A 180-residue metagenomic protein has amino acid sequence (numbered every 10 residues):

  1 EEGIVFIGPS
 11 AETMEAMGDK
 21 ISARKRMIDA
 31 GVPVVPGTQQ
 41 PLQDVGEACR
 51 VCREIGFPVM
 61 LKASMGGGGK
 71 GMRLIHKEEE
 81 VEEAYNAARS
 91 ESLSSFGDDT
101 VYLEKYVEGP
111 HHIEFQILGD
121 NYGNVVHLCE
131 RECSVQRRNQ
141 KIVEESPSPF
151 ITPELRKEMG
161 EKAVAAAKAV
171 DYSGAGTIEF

Functional and structural regions predicted by a protein language model:
E1-I178: N-terminal beta-alpha lobe that positions the nucleotide/phosphoryl donor in ATP/NTP-coupled carboxylate activation
